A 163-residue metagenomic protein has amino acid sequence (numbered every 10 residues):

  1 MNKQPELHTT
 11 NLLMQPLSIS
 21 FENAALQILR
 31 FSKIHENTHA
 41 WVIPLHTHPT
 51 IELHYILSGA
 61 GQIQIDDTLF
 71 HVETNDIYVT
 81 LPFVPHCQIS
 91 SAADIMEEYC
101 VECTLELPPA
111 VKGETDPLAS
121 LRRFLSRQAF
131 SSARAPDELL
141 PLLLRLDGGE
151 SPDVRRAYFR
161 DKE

Functional and structural regions predicted by a protein language model:
M1-E73, I77, A92, P117 (+1 more regions): Generic protein-terminus/edge-of-domain signal
W41, F83, D147-E150: Tryptophan-centered motif/residue detector
A60, L105-L107, D137: Residue-level detector of flexible, active-site-proximal loop/helix-junction positions within diverse enzyme catalytic
I65, I89, P152-R156: A generic structural signal for short coil/turn motifs at secondary-structure boundaries
F83-P108, G113: Ligand-binding loop in jelly-roll beta-barrel domains
E114-E163: Amphipathic alpha-helical segments enriched in hydrophobic/aromatic residues interleaved with Lys/Arg
